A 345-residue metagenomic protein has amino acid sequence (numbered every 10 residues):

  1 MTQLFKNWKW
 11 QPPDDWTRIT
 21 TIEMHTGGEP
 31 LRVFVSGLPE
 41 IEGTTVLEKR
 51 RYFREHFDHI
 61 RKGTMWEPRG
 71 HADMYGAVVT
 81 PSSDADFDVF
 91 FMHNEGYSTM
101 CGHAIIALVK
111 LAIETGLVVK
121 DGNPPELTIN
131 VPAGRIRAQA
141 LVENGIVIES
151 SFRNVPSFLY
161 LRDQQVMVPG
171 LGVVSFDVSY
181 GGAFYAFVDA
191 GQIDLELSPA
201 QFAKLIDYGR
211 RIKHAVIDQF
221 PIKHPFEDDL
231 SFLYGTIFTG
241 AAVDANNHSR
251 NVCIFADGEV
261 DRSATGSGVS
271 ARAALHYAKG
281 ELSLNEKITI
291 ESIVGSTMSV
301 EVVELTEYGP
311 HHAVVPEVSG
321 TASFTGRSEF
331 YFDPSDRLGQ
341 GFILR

Functional and structural regions predicted by a protein language model:
T2-S179, A186, A190-R345: A glycine-rich beta-to-alpha transition motif near the start of alpha/beta enzyme domains, typified by
